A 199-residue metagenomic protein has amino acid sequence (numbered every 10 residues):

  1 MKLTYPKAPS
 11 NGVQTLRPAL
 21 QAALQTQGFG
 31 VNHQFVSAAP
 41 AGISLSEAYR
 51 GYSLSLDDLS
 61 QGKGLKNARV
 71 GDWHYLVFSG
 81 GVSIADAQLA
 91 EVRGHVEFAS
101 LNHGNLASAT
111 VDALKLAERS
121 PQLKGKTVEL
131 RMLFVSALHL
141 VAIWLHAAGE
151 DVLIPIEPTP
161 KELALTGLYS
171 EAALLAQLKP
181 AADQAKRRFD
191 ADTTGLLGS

Functional and structural regions predicted by a protein language model:
M1-Q61, G104-V128: Short, non-transmembrane alpha-helical segments in secretory-pathway proteins
G12, G28-G30, G42, G51 (+9 more regions): Residue-identity detector for glycine
R17, R50, R69, R93 (+3 more regions): Arginine residue identity/basic-tract feature
Q34-V92, L140-A148: Exposed beta-strand-loop-beta-strand "reactive/processing" segments of non-cytosolic proteins
L65-N67, R131-S136: Structural signature of eukaryotic scaffold interfaces centered on beta-propeller domains
S83-T127, V152-S199: A short, surface-exposed interaction/processing loop segment used at functional sites
S136-P158: Charged interaction patches that mediate protein-protein contacts
